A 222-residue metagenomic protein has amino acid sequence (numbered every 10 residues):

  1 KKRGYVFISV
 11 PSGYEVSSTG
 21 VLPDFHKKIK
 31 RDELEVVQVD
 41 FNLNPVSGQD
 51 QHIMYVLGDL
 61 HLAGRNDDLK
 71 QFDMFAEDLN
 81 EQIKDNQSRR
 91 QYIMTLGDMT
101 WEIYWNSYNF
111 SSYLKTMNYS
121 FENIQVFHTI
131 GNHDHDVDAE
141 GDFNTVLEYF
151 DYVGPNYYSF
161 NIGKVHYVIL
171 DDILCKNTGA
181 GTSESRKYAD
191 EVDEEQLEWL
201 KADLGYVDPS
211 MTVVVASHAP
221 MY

Functional and structural regions predicted by a protein language model:
K1-T19: A short, solvent-exposed beta-strand micro-motif common in secreted/extracellular proteins
K2, Q196-W199, V213-Y222: Short, intrinsically disordered, charge-balanced linker/junction segments flanking boundaries in proteins
G13-P23, K28, Y104-V207: Extended active-site neighborhood of metal-dependent phosphoesterases/phosphodiesterases
T19-H26, K30-S107: N-terminal active-site segment of His-dependent metallophosphoesterases
Q51, R89-R90, N123, P209-T212: A general structural motif
Q51-G64, K164-T178, V214-A216: Active-site-proximal beta-strand elements of phosphoester/diester hydrolases
V56-G58, Y92-D98, Q125-N132, V214-H218: Active-site neighborhood of phospho(di)ester-bond hydrolases with catalytic His/Asp-centered motifs
H61-L62, T100, D134-H135, I173-C175 (+1 more regions): Short, solvent-exposed loop/turn segments at secondary-structure junctions
